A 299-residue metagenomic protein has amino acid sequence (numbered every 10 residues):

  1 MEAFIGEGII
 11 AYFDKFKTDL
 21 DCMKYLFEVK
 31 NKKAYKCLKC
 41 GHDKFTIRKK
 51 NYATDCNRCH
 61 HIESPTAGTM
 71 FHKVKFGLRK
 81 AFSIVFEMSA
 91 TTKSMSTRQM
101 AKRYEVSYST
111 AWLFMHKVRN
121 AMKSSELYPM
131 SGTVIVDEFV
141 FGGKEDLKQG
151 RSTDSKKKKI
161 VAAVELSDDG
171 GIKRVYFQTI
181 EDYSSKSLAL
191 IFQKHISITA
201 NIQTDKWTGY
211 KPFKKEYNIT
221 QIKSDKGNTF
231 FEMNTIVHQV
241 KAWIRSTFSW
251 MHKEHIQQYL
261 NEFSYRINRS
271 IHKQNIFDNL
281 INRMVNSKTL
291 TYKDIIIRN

Functional and structural regions predicted by a protein language model:
M1-N299: Residue-level recognition of single "structural anchor" positions that define or cap local secondary structure
